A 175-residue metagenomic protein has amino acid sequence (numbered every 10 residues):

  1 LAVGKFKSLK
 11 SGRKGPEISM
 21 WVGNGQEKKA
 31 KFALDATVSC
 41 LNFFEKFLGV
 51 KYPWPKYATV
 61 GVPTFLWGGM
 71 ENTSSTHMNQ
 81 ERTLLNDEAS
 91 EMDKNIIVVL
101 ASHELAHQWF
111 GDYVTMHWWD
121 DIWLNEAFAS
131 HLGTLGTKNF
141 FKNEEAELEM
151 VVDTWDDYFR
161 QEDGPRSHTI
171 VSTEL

Functional and structural regions predicted by a protein language model:
L1-A2: Intrinsically disordered, low-complexity linkers and stems that provide flexible hinges in membrane-associated
K7-L175: Hydrophobic alpha-helical and helix-loop surface patches within well-folded domains that function as non-catalytic
